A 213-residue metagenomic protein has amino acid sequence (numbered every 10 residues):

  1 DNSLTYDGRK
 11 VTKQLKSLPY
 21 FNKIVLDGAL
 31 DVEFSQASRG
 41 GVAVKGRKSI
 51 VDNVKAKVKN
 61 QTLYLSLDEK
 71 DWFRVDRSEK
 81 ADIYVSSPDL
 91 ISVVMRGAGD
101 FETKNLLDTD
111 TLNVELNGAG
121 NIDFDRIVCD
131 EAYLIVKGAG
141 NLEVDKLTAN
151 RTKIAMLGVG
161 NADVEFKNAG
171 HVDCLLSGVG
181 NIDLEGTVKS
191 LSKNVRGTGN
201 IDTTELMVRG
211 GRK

Functional and structural regions predicted by a protein language model:
D1-V51, Y64, D68-S86, E102-T103 (+1 more regions): Short acidic/polar N-terminal linker immediately downstream of export determinants
S17-I24, Q36-G41, V58-N60, V85-R96 (+6 more regions): Short "repeat-start/strand-capping" segments in structured domains, especially the N-termini of parallel beta-helix
N53-K57: Glycan-recognition/cleft segments
L147, K167, V179, T198-G199: Generic alpha-helical hydrophobic packing signal
